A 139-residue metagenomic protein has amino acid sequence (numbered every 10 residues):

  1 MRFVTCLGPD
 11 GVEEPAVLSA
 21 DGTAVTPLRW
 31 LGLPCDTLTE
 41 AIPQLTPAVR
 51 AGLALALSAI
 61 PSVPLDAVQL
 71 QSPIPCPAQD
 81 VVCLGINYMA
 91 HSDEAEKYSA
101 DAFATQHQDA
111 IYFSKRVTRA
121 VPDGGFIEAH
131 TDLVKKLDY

Functional and structural regions predicted by a protein language model:
M1-Q106, A110: N-terminal non-catalytic cap/leader segment that marks the start of a structured domain
A104-G124: A gly/proline- and charged-residue-enriched helix-loop-helix capping module
F126-D132: Glycine-rich, charged/polar anion/phosphate-binding loops that engage phosphate groups from diverse ligands
L133-L137: Short Gly/Pro-enriched turn/cap motifs at secondary-structure boundaries
